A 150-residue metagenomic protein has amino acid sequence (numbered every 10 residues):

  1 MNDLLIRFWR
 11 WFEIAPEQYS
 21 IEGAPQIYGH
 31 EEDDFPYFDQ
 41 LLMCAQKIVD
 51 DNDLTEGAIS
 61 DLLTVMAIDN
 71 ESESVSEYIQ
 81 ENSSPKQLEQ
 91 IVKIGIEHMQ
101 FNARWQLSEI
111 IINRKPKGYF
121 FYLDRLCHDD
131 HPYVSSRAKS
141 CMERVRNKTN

Functional and structural regions predicted by a protein language model:
M1-A67: Intrinsically disordered, serine/threonine- and proline-rich low-complexity regions of large eukaryotic regulatory
D50-L62, S83-E97, P116-H128, K148-N150: Amphipathic alpha-helical scaffolding segments comprising HEAT/armadillo-like alpha-solenoid repeats
I59, S72-V75, R104, S135: Residue-level detector of extended alpha-helical repeat arrays and alpha-solenoid scaffolds
L62-S72, I96-Q100: HEAT-repeat alpha-solenoid elements in large eukaryotic scaffold proteins
A67-N70, Q80-S84, I111-K115, M142-R146: Alpha-solenoid repeat junctions
S74, I91, Q106, Y122 (+1 more regions): Alpha-solenoid helical repeat scaffolds
E97-M99, E109, N113: Charged linear interaction tracts used for macromolecular binding and regulation
M99-Q100, D130-Y133: Short inter-helical turns and helix N-cap capping residues of alpha-solenoid HEAT/ARM repeat scaffolds
